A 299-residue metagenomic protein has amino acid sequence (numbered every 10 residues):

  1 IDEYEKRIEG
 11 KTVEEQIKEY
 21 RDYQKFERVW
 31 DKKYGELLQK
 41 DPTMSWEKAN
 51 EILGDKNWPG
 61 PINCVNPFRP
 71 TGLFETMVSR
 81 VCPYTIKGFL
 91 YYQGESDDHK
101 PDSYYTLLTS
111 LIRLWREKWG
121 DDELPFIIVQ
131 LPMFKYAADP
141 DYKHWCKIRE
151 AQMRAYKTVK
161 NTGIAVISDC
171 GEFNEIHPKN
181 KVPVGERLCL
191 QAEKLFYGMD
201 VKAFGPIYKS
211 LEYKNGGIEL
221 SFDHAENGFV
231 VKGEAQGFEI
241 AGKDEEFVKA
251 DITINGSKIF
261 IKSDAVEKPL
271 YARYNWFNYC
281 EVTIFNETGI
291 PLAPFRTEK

Functional and structural regions predicted by a protein language model:
I1-K299: Cell-envelope and extracellular/periplasmic
